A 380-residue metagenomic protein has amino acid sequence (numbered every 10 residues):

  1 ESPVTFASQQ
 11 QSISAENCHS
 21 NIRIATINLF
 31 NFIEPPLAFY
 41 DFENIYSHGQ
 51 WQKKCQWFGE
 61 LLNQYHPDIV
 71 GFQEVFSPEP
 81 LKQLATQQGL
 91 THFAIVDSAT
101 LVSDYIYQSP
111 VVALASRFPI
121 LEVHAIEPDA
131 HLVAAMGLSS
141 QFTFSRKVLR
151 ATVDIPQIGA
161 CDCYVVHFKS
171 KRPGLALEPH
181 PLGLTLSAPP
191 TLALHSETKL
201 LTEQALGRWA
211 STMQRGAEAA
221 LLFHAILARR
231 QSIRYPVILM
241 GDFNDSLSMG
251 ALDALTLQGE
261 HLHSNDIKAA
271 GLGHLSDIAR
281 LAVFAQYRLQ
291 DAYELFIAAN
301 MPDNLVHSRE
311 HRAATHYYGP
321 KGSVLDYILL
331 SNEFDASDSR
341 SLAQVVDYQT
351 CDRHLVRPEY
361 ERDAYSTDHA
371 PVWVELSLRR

Functional and structural regions predicted by a protein language model:
E1-V112, H195-K199, A219-A220, R234 (+4 more regions): N-terminal, active-site-proximal structural segment of metallo-dependent hydrolase catalytic domains
S2-S12, A125, V133, G137-F144 (+3 more regions): Metal-dependent phosphoester-hydrolase catalytic domains
E16-I24, S145-L200: Beta-strand-turn-beta hairpins that frame and shape the catalytic cleft of phosphate-ester-processing enzymes
F30, V75-F76, K169, F243-S246: Catalytic metal-binding/acid-base residues of hydrolase active sites
E34-Q52, G174-T212: A solvent-exposed, charged loop/short amphipathic helix patch at secondary-structure junctions
N44-H48, P67-F72, A205-M213, L239 (+1 more regions): Second-shell loop/turn segments in exported
G71, V75-A176: Structured beta-strand-rich core segments of catalytic domains in phosphoester-bond hydrolases
L90-L101, L184-P190, H261-S264: Acidic, His- and aromatic-enriched active-site or binding-groove loops in soluble protein domains that engage sugars
